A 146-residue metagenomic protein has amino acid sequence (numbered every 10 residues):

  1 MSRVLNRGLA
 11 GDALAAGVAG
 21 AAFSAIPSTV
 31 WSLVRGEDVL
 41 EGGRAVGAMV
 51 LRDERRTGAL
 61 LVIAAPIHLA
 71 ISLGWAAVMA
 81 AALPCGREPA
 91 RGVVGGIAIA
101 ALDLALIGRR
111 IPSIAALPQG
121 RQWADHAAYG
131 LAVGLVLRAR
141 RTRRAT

Functional and structural regions predicted by a protein language model:
M1-T146: Short amphipathic, positively biased membrane-proximal segments that drive organelle/inner-membrane targeting
